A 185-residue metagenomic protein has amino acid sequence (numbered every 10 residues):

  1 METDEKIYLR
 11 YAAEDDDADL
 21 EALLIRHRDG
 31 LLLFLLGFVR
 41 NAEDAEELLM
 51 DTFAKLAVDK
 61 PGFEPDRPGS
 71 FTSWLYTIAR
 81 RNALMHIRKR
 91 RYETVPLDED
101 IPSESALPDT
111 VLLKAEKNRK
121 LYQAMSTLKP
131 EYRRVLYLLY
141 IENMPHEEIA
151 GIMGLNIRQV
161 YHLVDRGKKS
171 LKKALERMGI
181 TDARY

Functional and structural regions predicted by a protein language model:
M1-G30, I180, Y185: N-terminal module of bacterial RNA polymerase sigma factors
R10, G151-G154, K168-Y185: C-terminal edge and immediately downstream basic/flexible tail or linker adjoining helix-turn-helix-like DNA-binding
A12-A13, R40, F53-P68, K89: Sigma70-family region 2
L24-A42, D59, M125, S170 (+1 more regions): Amphipathic, Lys/Arg- and hydrophobic-enriched alpha-helical face
L33, E47-A54, G69-R81: Structural recognition of an alpha-helix C-terminal capping motif at a helix-to-coil junction
G62, T77-V95, K114: Arg/Lys-rich amphipathic alpha helix in sigma70-family domain 2
D100-S126: Acidic, proline/glycine-rich intrinsically disordered inter-domain spacer in sigma factors
V135-L139: A short pre-motif secondary-structure segment
